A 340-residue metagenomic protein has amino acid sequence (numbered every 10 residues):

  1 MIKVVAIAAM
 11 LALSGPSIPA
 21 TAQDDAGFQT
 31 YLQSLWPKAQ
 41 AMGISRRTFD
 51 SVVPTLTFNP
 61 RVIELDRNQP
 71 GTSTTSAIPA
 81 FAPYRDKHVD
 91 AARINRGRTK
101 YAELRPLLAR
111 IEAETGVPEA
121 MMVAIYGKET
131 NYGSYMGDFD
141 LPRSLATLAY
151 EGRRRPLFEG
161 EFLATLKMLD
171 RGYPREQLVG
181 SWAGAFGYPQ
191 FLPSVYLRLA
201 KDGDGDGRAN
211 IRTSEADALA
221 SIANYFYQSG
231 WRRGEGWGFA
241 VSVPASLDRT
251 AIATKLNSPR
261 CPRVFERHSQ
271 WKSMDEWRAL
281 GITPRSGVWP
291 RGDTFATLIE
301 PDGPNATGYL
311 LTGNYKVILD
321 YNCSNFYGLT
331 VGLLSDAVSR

Functional and structural regions predicted by a protein language model:
M1-A6: Bacterial N-terminal signal peptides that target proteins for export
L13-P19: C-terminal segment of classical bacterial N-terminal signal peptides
Q23-E112: An acidic, Gly/Ser/Thr/Pro-rich helix-cap/linker signature
A39, D50-F58, G116-G133, T165-M168 (+1 more regions): Short, functionally critical alpha-helical segments immediately adjacent to catalytic or ligand/cofactor-binding
F58-L65, T130-F139, E151-R155, R171-Q177 (+3 more regions): Secretory-pathway/luminal and periplasmic proteins that interact with or process carbohydrate-rich
D140-A149, F162, F186-K201, I222: Substrate-binding/active-site groove segments that recognize and process beta-1,4-linked N-acetyl-hexosamine
G203-I211: Acidic, glycine-anchored loop motifs typical of Ca2+
L247-R340: C-terminal soluble interaction/assembly domains
